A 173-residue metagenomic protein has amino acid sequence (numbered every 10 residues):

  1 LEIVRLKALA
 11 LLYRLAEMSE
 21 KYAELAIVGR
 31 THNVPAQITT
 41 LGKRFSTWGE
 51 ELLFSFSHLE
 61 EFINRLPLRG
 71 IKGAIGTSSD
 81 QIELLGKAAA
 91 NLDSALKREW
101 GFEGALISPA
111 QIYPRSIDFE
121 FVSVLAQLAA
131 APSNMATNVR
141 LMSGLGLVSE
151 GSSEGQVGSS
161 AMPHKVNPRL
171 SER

Functional and structural regions predicted by a protein language model:
L1-A23: Hydrophobic alpha-helical hairpins/lids featuring a short glycine-rich hinge
Y13, Q37-R173: Internal glycine-rich alpha/beta core junctions
K21-A36: Short, conserved phosphate-binding/catalytic loop or strand-edge motifs used in phosphoryl-/nucleotidyl-transfer
